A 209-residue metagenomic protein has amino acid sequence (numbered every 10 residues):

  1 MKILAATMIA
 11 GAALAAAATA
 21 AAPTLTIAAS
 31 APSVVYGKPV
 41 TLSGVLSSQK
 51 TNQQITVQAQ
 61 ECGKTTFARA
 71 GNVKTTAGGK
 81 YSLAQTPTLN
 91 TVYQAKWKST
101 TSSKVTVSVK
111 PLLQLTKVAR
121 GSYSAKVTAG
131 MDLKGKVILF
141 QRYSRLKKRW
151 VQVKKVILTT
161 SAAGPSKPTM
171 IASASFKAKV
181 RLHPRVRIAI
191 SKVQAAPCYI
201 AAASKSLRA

Functional and structural regions predicted by a protein language model:
K2-A12, A16-A209: Low-complexity, Ser/Thr/Pro-rich intrinsically disordered linker/stalk segments at domain junctions
